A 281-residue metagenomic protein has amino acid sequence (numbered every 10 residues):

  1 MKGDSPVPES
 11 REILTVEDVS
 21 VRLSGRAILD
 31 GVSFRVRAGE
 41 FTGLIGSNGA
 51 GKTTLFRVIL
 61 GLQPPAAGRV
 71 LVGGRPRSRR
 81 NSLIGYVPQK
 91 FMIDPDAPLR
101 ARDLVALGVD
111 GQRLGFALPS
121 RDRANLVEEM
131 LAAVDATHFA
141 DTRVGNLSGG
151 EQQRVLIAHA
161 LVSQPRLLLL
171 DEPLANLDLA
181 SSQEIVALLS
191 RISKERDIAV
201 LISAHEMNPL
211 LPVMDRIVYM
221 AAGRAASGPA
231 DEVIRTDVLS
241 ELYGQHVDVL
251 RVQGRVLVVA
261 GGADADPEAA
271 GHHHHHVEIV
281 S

Functional and structural regions predicted by a protein language model:
L60: Helix-to-loop junction immediately C-terminal to a conserved catalytic motif
G68-R80: Conserved ABC transporter NBD signature motif
R121-F139: Conserved ABC ATPase "signature" region
R143-L147, E151: Conserved ABC ATPase signature
Q164: Conserved catalytic motifs of ABC-family nucleotide-binding domains
L168-E172: Catalytic Walker B motif of ABC-type/P-loop ATPase nucleotide-binding domains
T236, L242-S281: ABC ATPase nucleotide-binding domains
